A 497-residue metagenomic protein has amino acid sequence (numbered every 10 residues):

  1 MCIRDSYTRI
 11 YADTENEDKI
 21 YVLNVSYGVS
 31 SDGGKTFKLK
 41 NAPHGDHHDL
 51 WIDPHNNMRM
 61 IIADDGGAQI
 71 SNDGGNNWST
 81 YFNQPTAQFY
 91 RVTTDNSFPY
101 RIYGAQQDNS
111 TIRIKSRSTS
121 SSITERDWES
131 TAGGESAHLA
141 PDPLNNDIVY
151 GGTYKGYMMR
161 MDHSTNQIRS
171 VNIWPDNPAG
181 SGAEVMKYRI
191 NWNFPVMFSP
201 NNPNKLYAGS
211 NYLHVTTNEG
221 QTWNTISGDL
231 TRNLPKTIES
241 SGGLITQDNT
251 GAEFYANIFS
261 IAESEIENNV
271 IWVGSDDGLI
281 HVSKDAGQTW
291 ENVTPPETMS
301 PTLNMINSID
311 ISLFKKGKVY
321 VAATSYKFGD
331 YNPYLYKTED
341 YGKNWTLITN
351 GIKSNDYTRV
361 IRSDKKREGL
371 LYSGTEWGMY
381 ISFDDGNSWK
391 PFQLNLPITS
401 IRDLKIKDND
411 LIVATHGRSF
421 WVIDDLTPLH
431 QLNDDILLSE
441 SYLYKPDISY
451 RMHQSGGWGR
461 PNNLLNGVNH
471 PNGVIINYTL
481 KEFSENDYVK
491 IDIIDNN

Functional and structural regions predicted by a protein language model:
R4-L464, P471-N472: Beta-propeller blade termini and top-face loops
N344-T346, K490-N497: Intrinsically disordered, low-complexity Ser/Thr/Gly-rich stretches
S455-K490, I494: Contiguous beta-strand segments within globular domains
